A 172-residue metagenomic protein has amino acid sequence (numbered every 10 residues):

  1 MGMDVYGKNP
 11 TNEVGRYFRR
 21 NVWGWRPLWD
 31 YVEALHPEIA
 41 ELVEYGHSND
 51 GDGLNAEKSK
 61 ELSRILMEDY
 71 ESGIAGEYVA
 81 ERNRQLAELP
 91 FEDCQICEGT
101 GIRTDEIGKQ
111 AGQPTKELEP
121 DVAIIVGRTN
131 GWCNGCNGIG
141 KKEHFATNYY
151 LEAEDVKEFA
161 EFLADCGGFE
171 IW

Functional and structural regions predicted by a protein language model:
M1-W172: Acidic (Asp/Glu-rich) sequence patches and key acidic residues that form negatively charged surfaces used
